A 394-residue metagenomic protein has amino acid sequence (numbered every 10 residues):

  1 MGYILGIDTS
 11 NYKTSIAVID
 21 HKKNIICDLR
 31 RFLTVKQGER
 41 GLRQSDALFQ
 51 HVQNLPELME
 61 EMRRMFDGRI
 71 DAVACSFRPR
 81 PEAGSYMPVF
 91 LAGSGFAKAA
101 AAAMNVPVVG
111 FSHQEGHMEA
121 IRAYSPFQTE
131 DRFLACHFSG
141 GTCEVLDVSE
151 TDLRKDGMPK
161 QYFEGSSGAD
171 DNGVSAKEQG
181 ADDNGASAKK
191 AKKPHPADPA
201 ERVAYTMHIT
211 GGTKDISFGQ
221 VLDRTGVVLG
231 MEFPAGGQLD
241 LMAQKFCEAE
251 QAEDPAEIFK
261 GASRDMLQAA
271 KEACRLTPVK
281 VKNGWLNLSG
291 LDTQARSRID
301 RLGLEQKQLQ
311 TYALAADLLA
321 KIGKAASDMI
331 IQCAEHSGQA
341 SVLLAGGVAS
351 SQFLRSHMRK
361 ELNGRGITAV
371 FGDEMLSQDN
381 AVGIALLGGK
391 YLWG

Functional and structural regions predicted by a protein language model:
M1-G2, V106-L134, L387: Conserved phosphate-binding catalytic cores of ATP/NTP-utilizing and phosphoryl-transfer enzymes
G2-N24, L134-V148: Gly/Thr-rich phosphate-binding beta-strand-loop-beta motif of the actin/hexokinase/Hsp70
S10-F49, R154, A204-I209: Short glycine-rich, Thr/Ser-proximal phosphate-binding strand/loop in the N-terminal lobe of ATP-dependent enzymes
E60-A97: Short beta-strand-loop/turn "lid" adjacent to the catalytic site in phosphate-handling enzymes
C75-R78, A100, S139, L343-S351: Glycine-rich beta-strand-to-loop/alpha-helix junction loops that act as flexible
H117-A120, G372-G394: Glycine-rich phosphate-binding/hydrolytic loop that grips phosphoryl groups
E150-G165, K192-Q251, R298-D300: Glycine-rich phosphate-binding loop plus the immediately following alpha-helix
L241-V342, S351-I367, G389-W393: A contiguous, well-structured pocket-lining segment that forms one wall/lid of small-molecule binding clefts in soluble
